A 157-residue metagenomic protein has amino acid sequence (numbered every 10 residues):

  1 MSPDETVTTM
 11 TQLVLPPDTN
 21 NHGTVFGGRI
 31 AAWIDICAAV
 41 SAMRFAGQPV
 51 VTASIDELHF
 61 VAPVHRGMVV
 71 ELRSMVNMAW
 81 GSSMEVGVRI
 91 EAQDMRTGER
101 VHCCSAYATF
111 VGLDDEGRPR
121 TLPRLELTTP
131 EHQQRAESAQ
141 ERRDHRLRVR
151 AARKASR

Functional and structural regions predicted by a protein language model:
S2-E5, V25, A39-R73, N77-M78 (+2 more regions): Hydrophobic beta-strand-centered segment that forms part of the acyl-chain substrate-binding groove
P3-P16: Short amphipathic
T8-M10, H65-R66, N77-R157: HotDog/MaoC-like acyl-thioester-processing domains
V14-L15, F60, F110: Hydrophobic residues in beta-strands and at strand termini
P17-W33: A conserved, well-ordered hydrophobic junction motif at loop->secondary-structure transitions
I30, I34, A38-A42: Buried hydrophobic packing segments
